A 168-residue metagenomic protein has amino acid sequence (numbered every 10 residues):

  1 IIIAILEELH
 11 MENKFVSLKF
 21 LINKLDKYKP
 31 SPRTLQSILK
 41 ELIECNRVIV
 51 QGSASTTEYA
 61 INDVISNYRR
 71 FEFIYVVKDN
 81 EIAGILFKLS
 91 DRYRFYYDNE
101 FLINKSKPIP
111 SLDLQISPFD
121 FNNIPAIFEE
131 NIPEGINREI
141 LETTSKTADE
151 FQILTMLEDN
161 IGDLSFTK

Functional and structural regions predicted by a protein language model:
I1-E12, P30: Short alpha-helical segments that sit at the start of domains
I3, L18-K19, Q36-L39: Short amphipathic alpha-helical segments
E12-L25: Short acidic, hydrophobic short linear motifs in intrinsically disordered regions
N13, I38, I65: Conserved, well-structured beta-alpha core segment at the onset of a catalytic domain
L21, R33-T34, S53, T57-K168: Broad phosphate/nucleotide-binding scaffolds in NTP-utilizing and phosphate-metabolizing enzymes
Y28-E41: Short amphipathic alpha-helical interaction segments
I43-G52: A short, conserved structural fragment
